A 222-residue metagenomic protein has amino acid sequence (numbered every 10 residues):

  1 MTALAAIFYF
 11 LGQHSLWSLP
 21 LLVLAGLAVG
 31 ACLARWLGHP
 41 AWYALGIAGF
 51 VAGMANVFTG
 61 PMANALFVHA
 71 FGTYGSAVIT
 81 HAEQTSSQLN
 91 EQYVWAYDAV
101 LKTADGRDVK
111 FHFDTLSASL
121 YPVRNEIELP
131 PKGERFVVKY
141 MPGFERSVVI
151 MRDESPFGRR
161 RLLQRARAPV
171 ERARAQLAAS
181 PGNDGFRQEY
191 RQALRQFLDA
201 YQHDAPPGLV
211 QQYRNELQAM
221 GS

Functional and structural regions predicted by a protein language model:
T2-S222: Oxidizing extracytosolic/periplasmic lumen-facing domains of membrane-embedded or membrane-associated proteins
